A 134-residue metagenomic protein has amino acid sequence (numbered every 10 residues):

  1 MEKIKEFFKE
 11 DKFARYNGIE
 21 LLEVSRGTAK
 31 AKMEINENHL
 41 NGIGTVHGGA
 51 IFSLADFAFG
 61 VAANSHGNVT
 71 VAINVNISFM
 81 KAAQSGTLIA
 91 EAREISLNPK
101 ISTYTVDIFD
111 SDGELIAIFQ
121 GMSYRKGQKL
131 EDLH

Functional and structural regions predicted by a protein language model:
M1-H134: Terminal targeting signals and extreme-terminal segments of soluble enzymes
